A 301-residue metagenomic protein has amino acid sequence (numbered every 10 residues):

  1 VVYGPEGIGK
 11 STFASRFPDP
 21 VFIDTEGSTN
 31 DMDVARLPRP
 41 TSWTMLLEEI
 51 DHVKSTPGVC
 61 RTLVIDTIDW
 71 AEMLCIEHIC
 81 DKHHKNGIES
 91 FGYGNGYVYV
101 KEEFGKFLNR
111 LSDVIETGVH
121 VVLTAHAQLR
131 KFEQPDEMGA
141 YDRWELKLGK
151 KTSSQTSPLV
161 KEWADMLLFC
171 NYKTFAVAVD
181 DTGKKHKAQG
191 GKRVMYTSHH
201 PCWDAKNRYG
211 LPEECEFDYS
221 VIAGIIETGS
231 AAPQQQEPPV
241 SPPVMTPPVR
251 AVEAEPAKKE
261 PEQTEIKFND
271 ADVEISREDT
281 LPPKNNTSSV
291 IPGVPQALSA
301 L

Functional and structural regions predicted by a protein language model:
V1-G4, I8, R16-F17, V21 (+2 more regions): Interfaces that engage single-stranded nucleic acids at replication/repair/recombination sites
V1-T62: Basic, amphipathic N-terminal segments that precede the first structured/catalytic domain
P20-F22, V121, L167-F169: Short, well-ordered beta-strand core segments
V53-G58, D113-T117, V160-K161: Conserved catalytic network of the ASCE P-loop NTPase/AAA+ motor domain
T62-V64, V122: Structural motif
T67: Walker B catalytic acidic pair
W70-Q155: P-loop NTPase motor core
A125, F132-F217: Phosphate-binding/switch region of NTP-binding enzymes
